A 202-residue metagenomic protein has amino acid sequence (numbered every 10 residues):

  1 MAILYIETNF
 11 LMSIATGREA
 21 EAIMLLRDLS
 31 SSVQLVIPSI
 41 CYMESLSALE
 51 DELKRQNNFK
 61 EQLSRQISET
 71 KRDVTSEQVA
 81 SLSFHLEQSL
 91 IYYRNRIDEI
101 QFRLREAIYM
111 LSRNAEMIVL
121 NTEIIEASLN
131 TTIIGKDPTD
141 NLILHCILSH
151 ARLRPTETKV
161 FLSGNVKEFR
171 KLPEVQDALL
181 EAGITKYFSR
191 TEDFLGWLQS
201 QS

Functional and structural regions predicted by a protein language model:
M1-I3, T131-I134, H145, S149-S202: Acidic, PIN/NYN-like endoribonuclease modules and their adjacent C-terminal/linker elements
M1-I40, E44-R72: Short, well-structured N-terminal submotif of metal-dependent ribonuclease cores
L11, Y42-M43, I125, K167-F169: Short, solvent-exposed loop/turn segments at secondary-structure junctions
I23-R27, I108, L148, Q176: Short amphipathic alpha-helical segments and helix-helix/interface helices
S32-V33, Y109-E116, L179-S189: Structural alpha-beta junctions
E61-R94: Charged, glycine/proline-rich intrinsically disordered loops and linkers
F84-V160: Active-site neighborhoods of divalent-metal-dependent phosphate/nucleic-acid chemistry enzymes
